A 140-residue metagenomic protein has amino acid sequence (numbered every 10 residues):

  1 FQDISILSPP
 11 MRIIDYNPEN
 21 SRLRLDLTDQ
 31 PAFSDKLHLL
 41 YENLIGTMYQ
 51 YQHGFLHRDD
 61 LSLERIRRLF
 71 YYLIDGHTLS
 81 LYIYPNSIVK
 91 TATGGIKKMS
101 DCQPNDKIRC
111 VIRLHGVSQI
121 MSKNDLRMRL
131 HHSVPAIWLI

Functional and structural regions predicted by a protein language model:
F1-S80: OB-fold ssDNA-binding interfaces and closely related basic DNA-contact patches used across DNA replication/repair
Y71-L139: Extended serine/threonine-enriched, polar tracts that run as long, contiguous segments within proteins
